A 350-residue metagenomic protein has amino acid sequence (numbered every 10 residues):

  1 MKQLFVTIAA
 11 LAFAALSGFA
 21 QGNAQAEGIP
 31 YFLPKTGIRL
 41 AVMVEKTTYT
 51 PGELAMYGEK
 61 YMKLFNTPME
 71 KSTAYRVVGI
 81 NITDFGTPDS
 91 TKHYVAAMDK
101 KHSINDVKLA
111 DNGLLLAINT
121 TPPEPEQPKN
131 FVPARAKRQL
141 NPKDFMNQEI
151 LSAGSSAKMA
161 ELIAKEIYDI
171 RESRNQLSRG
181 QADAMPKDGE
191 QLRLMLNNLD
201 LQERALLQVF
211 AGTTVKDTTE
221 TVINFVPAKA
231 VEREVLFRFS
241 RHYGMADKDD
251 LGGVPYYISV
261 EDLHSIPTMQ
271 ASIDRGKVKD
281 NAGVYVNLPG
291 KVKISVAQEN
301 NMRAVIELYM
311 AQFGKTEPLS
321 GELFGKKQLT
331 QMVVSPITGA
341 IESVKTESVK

Functional and structural regions predicted by a protein language model:
L4-A14: Sec-dependent N-terminal signal peptides
L16-A20: Sec/Tat signal peptide C-region and signal peptidase I cleavage site
Q21-K350: N-terminal amphipathic/basic membrane-interacting segments and domains, especially the gasdermin N-terminal
